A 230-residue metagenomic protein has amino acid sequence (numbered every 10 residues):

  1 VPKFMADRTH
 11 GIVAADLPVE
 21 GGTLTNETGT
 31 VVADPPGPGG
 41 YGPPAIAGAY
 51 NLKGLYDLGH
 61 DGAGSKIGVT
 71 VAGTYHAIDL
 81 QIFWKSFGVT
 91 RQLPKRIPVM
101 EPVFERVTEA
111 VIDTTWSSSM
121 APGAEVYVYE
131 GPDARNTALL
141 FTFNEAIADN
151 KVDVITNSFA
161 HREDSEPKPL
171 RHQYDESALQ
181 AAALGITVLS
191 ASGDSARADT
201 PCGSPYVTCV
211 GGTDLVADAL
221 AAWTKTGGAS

Functional and structural regions predicted by a protein language model:
V1-G212: Substrate-binding/charge-relay-adjacent region of secreted/lumenal peptidase catalytic domains
C202-S230: Extracellular S/T/G-rich loop segment that most often corresponds to the catalytic His/Ser-adjacent loop
